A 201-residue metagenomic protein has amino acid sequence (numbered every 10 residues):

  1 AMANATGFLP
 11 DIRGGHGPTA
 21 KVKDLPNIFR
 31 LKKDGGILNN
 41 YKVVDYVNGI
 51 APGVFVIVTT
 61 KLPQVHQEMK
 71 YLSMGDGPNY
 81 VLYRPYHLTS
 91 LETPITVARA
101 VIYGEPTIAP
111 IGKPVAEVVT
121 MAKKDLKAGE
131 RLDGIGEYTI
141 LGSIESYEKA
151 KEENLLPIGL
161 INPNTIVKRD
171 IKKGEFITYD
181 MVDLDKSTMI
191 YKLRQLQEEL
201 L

Functional and structural regions predicted by a protein language model:
A1-L201: C-terminal catalytic/substrate-binding lobe primarily of soluble NAD(P)-dependent oxidoreductases
